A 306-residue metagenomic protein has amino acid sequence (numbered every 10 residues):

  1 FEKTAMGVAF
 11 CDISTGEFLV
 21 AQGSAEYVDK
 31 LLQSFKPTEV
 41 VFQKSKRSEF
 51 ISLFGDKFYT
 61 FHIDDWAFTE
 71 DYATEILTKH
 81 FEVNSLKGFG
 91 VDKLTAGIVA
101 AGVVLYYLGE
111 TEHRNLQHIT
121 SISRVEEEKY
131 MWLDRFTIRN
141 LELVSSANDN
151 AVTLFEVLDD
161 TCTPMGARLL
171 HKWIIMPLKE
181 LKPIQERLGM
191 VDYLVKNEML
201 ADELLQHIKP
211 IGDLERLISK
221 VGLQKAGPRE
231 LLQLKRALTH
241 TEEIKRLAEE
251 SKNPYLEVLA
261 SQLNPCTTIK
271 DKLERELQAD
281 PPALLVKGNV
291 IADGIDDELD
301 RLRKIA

Functional and structural regions predicted by a protein language model:
F1-Y193, D202, Q206-K209, D213-G222 (+1 more regions): Charged catalytic and DNA/RNA-contacting regions of genome-maintenance and nucleic-acid-processing enzymes
N197-E198: Short intracellular "coupling" helices and adjacent cytoplasmic loop segments at the cytosolic face of multi-pass
